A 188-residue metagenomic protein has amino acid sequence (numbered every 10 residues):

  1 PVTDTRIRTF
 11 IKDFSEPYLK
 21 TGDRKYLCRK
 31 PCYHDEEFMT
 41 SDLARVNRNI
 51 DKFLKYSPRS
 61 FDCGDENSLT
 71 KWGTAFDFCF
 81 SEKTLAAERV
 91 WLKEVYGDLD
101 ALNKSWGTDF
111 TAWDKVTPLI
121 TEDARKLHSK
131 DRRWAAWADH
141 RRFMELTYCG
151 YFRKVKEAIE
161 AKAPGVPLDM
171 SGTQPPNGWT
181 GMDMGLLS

Functional and structural regions predicted by a protein language model:
P1-D4: Catalytic domains of carbohydrate-active enzymes, especially glycoside hydrolases
T21-S188: Polysaccharide-binding and catalytic clefts of secreted carbohydrate-active enzymes
